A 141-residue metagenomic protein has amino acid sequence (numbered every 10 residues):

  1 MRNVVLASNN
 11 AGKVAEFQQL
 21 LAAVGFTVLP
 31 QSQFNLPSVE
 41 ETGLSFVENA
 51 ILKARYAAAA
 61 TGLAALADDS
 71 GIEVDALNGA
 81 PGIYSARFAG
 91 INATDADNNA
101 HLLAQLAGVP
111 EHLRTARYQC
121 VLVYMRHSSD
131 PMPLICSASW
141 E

Functional and structural regions predicted by a protein language model:
R2-V5, A11-L29, F34-E141: Anionic-ligand binding patches
